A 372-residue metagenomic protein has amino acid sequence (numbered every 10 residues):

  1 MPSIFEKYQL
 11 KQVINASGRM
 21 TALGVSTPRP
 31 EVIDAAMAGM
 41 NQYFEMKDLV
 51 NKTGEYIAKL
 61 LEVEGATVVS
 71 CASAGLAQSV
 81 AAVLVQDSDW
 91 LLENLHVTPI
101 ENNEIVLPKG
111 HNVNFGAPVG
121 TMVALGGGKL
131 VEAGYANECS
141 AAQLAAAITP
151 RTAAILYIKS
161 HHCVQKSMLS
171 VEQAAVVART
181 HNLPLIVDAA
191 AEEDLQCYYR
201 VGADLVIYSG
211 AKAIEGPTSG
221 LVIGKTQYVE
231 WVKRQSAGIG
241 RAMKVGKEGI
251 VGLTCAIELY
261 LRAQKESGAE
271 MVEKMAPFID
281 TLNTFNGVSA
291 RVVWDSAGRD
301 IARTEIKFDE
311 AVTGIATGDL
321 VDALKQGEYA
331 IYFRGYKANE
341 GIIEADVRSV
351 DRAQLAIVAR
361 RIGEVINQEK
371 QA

Functional and structural regions predicted by a protein language model:
P2-P28, N51-L261, I279-N283, G314 (+1 more regions): Conserved PLP-enzyme active-site core in the AAT-like
I4, N283-R360: Conserved C-terminal alpha-helix-loop-beta "cap" of PLP-dependent enzymes that closes/shapes the active-site mouth
Q12-A22, E31-M40, I301-I306: Generic N-terminal amphipathic, Lys/Arg-enriched alpha-helix
M40, L107-K109, K159, F308 (+1 more regions): Short glycine-centered, acidic/aromatic-flanked micro-motifs in structured strand/loop junctions that mark active-site
M40-L49: N-terminal glycine-/serine-/threonine-rich phosphate-binding loop
V63, L261-W294: Conserved PLP-dependent catalytic core of the aminotransferase class-I/II
L259-E266, I343-R348: Glycine-rich phosphate/diphosphate-binding loops and the adjacent beta-loop-alpha structural elements that coordinate
E364-A372: Generic C-terminal helix-cap and adjacent flexible tail
